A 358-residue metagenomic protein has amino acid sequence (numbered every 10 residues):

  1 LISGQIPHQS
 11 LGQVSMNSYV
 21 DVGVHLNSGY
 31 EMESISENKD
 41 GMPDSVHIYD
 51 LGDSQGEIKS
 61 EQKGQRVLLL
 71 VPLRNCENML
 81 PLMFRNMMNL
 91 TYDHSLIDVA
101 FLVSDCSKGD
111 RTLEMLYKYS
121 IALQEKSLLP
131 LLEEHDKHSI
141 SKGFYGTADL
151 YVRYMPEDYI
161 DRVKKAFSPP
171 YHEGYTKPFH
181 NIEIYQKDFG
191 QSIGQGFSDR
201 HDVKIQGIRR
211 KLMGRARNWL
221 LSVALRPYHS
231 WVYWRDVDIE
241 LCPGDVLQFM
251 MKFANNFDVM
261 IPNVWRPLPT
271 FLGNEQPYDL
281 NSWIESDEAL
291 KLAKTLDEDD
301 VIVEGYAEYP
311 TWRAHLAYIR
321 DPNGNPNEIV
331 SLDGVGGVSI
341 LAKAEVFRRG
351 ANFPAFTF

Functional and structural regions predicted by a protein language model:
L1-N89: N-proximal low-complexity "stem/linker" segments adjacent to membrane-targeting elements
E61-K63, M88, Y92, I121 (+3 more regions): Residue-level signal for alpha-helix termini/capping positions
L68-L70, D98-A100, E183: A structural signal for isolated positions on well-ordered beta-strands in alpha/beta enzyme cores
L82-M83, A216-S222, I239, F253-A254 (+1 more regions): Catalytic phosphate/metal-binding cores of nucleic-acid and nucleotide-processing enzymes, i.e., regions that mediate
R85-L96, S104, K108, Y117-K126: Short, acidic, metal-binding catalytic loop of nucleotide-sugar glycosyltransferases
L113, Y117-H229: Active-site-proximal specificity loops/subdomain of glycosyltransferases
I208, E240-A344, R348-P354: Conserved catalytic core of nucleotide-sugar-dependent glycosyltransferases
Y228-E240: Short beta-strand-to-loop acidic/aromatic patch adjacent to the donor-nucleotide binding site
